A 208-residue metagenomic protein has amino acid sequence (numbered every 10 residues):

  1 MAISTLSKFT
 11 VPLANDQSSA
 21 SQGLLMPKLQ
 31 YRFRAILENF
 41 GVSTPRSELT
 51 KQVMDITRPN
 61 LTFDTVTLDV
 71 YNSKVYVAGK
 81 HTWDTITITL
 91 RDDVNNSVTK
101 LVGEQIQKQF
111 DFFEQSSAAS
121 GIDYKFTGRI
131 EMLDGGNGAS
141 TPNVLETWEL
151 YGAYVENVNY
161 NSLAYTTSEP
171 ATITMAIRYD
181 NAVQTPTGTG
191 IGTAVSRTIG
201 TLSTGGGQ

Functional and structural regions predicted by a protein language model:
M1-Q208: Glycine-rich, low-complexity intrinsically disordered segments
